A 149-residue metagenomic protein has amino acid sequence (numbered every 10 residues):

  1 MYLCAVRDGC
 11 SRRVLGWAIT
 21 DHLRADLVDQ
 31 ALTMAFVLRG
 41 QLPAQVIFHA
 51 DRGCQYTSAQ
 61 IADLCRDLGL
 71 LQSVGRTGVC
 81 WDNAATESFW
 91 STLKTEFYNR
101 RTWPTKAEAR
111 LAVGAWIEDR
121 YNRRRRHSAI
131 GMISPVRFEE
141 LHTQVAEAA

Functional and structural regions predicted by a protein language model:
M1-A149: Charged DNA-binding/catalytic regions of mobile-element recombinases
